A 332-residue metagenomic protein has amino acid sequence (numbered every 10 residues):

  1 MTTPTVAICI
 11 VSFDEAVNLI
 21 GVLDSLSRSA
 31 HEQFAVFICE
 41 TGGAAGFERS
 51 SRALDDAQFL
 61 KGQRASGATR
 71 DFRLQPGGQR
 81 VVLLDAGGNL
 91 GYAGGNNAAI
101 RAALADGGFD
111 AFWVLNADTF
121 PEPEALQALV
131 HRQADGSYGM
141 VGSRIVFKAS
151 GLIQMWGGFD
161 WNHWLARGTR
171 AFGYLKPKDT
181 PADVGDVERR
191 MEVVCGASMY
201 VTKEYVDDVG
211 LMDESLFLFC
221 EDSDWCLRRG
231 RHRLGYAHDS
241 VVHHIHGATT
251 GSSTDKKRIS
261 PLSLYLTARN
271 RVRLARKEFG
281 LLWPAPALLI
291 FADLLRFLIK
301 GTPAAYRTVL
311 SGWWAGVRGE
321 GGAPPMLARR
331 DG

Functional and structural regions predicted by a protein language model:
E15-R28: Short, well-formed alpha-helical segments that are part of the catalytic scaffolds of diverse glycosyltransferases
S25-G88, A98, L104: Acidic donor-binding segment of Leloir-type glycosyltransferases
D55-Q63, G77, D85-G88, F120 (+1 more regions): Acidic/His-rich active-site region of diverse nucleotide-sugar glycosyltransferases
A93-A111: Active-site nucleotide-sugar/metal-binding loop of Leloir-type enzymes
F109-F120: Short beta-strand-to-loop acidic/aromatic patch adjacent to the donor-nucleotide binding site
V184, E192-L211, S215-V241: A short, conserved alpha-helix in the catalytic core of glycosyltransferases
Y236-K257: Active-site donor/metal-binding and catalytic loop motifs of nucleotide-sugar-dependent glycosylation enzymes
L262-T267, R276, G280-G332: Non-catalytic, C-terminal membrane-associated alpha-helical segments of glycosyltransferases
